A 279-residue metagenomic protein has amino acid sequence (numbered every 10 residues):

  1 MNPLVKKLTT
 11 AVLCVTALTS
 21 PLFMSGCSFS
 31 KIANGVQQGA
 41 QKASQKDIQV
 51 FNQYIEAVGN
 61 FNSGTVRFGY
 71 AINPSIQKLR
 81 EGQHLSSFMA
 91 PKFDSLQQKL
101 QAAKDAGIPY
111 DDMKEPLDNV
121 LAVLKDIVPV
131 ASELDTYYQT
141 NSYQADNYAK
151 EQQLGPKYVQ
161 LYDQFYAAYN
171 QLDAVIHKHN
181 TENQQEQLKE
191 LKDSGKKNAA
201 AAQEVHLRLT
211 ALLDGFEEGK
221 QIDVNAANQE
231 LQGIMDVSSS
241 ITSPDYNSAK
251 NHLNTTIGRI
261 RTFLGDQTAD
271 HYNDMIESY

Functional and structural regions predicted by a protein language model:
N2-V12: Bacterial N-terminal signal peptides that target proteins for export
C14-P21: Bacterial N-terminal signal peptides
S20, P129-V130, A168: Generic structural signal for bulky hydrophobic/aromatic residues embedded in well-ordered secondary structure
L22-G26: C-terminal motif of bacterial Sec signal peptides marking the signal peptidase cleavage site
S28-S30: Bacterial signal peptide processing site
I32-D163, T242-D245, A249-Y279: Leu/Val/Ala/Ile-rich N-terminal alpha-helices, chiefly Sec-type signal peptides and the beginnings
E151-K250, N254: Extended amphipathic alpha-helical interaction segments
